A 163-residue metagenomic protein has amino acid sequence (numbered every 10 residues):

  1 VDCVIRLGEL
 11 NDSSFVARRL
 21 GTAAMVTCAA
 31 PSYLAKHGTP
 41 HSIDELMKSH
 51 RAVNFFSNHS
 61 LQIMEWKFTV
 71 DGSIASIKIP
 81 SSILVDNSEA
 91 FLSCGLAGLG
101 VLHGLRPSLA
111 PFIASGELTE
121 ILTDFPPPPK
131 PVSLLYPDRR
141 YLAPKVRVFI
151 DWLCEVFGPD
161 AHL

Functional and structural regions predicted by a protein language model:
V1-V85: Acidic, Gly/Pro-rich loop/turn segments at junctions of secondary structure
R18, D44, L92-S93, R147: Alpha-helical segments flanking ligand/cofactor-binding loops in enzyme cores
G21, A35, M47-K48, G95-L96 (+2 more regions): Alpha-helix boundary recognition
C28-A29, D86, G104, L153: A conserved hydrophobic position in a structured secondary element of the catalytic/binding core that shapes
K36, Q62, H103, F112 (+1 more regions): Loop/helix-junction capping segments adjacent to catalytic residues or to phosphate/diphosphate-binding pockets
A75-E120, P127-P129: Hydrophobic hinge/microswitch elements
R106-S115, T119, F125-L163: C-terminal effector-binding regulatory domain of bacterial HTH transcription factors
